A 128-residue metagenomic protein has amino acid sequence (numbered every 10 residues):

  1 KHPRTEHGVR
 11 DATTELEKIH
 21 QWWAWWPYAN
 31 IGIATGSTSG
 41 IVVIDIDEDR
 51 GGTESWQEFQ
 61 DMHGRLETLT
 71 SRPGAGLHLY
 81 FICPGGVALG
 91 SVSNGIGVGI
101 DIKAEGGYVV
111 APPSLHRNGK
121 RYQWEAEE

Functional and structural regions predicted by a protein language model:
K1-E128: Conserved phosphate/metal-binding and DNA-contacting active-site motifs used in DNA phosphodiester-bond processing
